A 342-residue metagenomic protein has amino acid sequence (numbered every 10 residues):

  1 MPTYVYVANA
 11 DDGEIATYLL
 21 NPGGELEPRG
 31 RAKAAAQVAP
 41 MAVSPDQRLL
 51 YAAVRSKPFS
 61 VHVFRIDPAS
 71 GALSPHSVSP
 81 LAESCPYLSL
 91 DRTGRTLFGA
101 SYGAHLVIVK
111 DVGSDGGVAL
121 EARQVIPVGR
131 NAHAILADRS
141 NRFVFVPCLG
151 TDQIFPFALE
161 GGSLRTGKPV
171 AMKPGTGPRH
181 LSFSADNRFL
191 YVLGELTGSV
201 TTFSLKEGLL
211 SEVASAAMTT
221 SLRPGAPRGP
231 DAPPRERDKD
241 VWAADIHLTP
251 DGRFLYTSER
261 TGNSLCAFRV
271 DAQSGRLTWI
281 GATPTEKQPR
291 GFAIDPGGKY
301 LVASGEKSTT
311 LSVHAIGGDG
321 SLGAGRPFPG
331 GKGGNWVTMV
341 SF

Functional and structural regions predicted by a protein language model:
M1-N21, L26: An edge-strand/N-cap motif at the start of beta-rich repeat modules
A10, R55-S56, Y102, V112 (+6 more regions): Short loop/turn segments immediately following the C-termini of beta-strands
Y18-G24, F64-G71, V109-V118, F157-S163 (+3 more regions): Short loop/turn segments immediately following beta-strands, especially the blade-tip and inter-blade linker loops
E27-K33, S74-S79, E121-I126, R165-A171 (+4 more regions): A short beta-strand motif characteristic of beta-propeller blades
P28-G94: Blade-loop segments of beta-propeller domains
A35-D46, L81-R95, V125-F143, M172-F189 (+3 more regions): Beta-rich, blade/repeat-based domains predominating in secreted/periplasmic proteins but also intracellular
E306-T310, D319, G323-F342: Blade-level signature of beta-propeller repeat domains, shared across WD40, Kelch, NHL, RCC1 and BNR/Asp-box propellers
